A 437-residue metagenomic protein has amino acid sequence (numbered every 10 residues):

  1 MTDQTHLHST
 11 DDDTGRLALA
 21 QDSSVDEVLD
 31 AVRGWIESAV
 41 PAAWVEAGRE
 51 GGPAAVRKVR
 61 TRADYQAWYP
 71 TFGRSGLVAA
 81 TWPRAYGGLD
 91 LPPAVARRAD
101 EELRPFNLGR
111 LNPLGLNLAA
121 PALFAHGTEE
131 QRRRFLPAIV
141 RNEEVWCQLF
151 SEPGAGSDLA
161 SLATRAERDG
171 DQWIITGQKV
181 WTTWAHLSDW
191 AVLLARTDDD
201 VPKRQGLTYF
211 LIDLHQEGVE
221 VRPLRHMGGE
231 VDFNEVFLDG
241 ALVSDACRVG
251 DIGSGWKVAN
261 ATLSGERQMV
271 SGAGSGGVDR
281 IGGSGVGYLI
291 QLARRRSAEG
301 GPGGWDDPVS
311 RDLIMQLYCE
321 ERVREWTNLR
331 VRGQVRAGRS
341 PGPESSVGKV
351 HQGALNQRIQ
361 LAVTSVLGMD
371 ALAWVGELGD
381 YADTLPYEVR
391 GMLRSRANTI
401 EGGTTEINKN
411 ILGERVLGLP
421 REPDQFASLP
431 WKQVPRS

Functional and structural regions predicted by a protein language model:
M1-P113, R134, A138, S297 (+4 more regions): Amphipathic, small/basic residue-rich leader segments at the start of a protein or domain
L19, V219-E325, N398, V434-S437: Glycine-rich beta->alpha junctions and the first turn(s) of the following alpha-helix
S38, L77, S346-S437: Alpha-helix capping/hinge segments and adjacent helical runs
Q66-E143, W184-W190, E321, N328 (+5 more regions): Internal helix-loop-helix
N142-F150, L194: A short, Trp-centered hydrophobic/proline-enriched beta-strand micro-motif
A155, V180-A185, M227-G228, A397-T404: Glycine-rich phosphate/pyrophosphate-binding beta-alpha loops
T164-E167: A structural signal for short hydrophobic beta-strand segments in well-ordered beta-sheet cores
D171-Q172, T176-L224: A short core secondary-structure module
